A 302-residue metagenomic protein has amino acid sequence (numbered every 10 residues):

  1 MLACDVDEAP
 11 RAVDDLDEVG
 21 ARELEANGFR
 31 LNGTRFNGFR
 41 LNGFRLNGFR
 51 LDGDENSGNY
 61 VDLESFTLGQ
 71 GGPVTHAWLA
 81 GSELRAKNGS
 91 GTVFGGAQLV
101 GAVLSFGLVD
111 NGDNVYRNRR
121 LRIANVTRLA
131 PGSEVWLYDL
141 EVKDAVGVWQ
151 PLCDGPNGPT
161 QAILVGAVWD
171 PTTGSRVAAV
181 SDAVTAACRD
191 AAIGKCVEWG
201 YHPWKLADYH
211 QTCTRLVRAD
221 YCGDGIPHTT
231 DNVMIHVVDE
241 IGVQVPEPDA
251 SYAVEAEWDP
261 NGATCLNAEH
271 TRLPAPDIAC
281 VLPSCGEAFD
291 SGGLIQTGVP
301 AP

Functional and structural regions predicted by a protein language model:
L2-A3: C-terminal motif of bacterial Sec signal peptides marking the signal peptidase cleavage site
D7-P302: Repetitive, compositionally biased segments used for assembly/scaffolding
